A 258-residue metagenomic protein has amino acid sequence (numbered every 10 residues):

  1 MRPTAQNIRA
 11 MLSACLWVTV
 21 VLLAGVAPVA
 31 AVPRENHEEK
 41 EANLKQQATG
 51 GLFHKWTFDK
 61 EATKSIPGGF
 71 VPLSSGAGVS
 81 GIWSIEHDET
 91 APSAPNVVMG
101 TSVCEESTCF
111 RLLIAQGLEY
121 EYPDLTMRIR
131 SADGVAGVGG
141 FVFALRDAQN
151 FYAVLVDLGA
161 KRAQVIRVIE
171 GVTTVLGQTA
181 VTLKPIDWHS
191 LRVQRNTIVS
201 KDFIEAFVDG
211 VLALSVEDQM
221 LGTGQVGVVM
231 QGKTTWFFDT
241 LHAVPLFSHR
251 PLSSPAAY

Functional and structural regions predicted by a protein language model:
S13-G25: Bacterial N-terminal signal peptides
R34-G76, H249-Y258: Extracellular carbohydrate-recognition regions
F58, D239-A243: Extracellular beta-strand elements of beta-rich domains used for carbohydrate recognition/degradation or cell-matrix
F58, M127, H189-S215: Carbohydrate-binding surfaces in secreted/extracellular proteins
A62-V98, C109: Extracellular glycan-recognition surfaces and repeat-rich motifs
T101-V165: Secretory/extracellular carbohydrate-interaction modules and structurally similar beta-sandwich "look-alikes"
I169-S190: Short, aromatic/His-centered strand-loop micro-motif at the edge of beta-sheets
S215-D239: Flexible glycan-contacting loops in extracellular carbohydrate-active proteins
